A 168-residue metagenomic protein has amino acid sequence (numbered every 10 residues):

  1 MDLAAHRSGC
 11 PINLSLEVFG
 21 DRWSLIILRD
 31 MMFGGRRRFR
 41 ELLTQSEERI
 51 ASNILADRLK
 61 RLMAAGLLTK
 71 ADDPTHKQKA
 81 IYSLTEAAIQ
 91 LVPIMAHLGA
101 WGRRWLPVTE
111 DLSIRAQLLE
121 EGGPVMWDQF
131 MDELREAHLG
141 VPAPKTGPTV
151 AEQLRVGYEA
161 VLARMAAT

Functional and structural regions predicted by a protein language model:
M1-F19, V156-A163: N-terminal leader segment of winged-helix/HTH proteins
M1-H6, S15, D30, G66-D72 (+2 more regions): Short, contiguous, well-ordered secondary-structure segments
H6, W23-L28, R38-F39, E133 (+1 more regions): Short histidine
C10-A51: N-terminal helix-turn-helix DNA-binding core of bacterial DNA-binding proteins
G20, P74-L98: Basic, amphipathic "hinge/linker" alpha-helix immediately C-terminal to the N-terminal HTH DNA-binding motif
R40, D57-K60, A65, I89 (+1 more regions): Internal, well-ordered alpha-helical scaffold/interface segments that support domain packing or protein-protein contacts
E47-H76: Canonical helix-turn-helix DNA-binding module
M95-A96, A100-T168: C-terminal regulatory/oligomerization modules of transcriptional regulators
